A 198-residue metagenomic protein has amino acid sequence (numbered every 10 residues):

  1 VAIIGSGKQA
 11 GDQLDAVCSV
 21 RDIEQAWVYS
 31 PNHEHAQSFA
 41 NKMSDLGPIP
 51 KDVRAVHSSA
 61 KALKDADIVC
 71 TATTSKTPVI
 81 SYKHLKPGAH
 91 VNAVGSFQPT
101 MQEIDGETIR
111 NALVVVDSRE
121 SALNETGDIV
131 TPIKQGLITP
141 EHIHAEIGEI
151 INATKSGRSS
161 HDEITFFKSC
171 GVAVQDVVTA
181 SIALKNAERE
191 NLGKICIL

Functional and structural regions predicted by a protein language model:
V1-A2, T165: Conserved beta-strand elements of the Class I
I3, Y29, V94, A173: Active-site-adjacent beta-strand anchor residues
G5-G7: Glycine-rich Rossmann-fold phosphate-binding loop(s) that bind the pyrophosphate of adenine dinucleotide cofactors
A10-G11: N-terminal Rossmann-fold NAD(P) dinucleotide-binding loop
S19-L46: NAD(P)-binding Rossmann-fold cofactor-contacting core
I49-L137: Rossmann-like adenosine-cofactor binding region
M101-L198: Adenosine-phosphate binding glycine-rich loop
